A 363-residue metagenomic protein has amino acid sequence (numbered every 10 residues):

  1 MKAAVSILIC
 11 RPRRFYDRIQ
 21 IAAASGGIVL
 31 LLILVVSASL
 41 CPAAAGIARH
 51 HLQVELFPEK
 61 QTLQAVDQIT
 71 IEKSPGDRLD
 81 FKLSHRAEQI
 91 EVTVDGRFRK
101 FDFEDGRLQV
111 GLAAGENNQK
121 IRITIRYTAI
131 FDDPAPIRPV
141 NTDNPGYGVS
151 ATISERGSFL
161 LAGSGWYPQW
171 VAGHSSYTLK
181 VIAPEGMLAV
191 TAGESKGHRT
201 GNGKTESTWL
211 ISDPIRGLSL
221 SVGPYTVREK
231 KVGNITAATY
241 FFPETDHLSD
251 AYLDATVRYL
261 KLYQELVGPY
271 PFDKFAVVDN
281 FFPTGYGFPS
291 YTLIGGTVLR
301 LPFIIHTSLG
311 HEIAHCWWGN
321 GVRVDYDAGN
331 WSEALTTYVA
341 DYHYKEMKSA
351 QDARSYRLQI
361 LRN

Functional and structural regions predicted by a protein language model:
M1-A24: N-terminal secretory signal peptides that target proteins for export/translocation
L30, V36-Q64, E88-I90, D95 (+2 more regions): N-terminal, polar/Ser/Thr-rich
Q53-V54, I69, R99, V110-G115 (+2 more regions): Beta-strand-rich interaction surfaces with strong enrichment in secreted/lumenal proteins
D67, L179, T208, Y225-C316 (+3 more regions): Juxtacatalytic substrate-recognition/specificity segment
Q68-R86, Y167-P184: Surface-exposed beta-strand/loop patches in extracellular or lumenal glycoproteins
S84-P145, G203-T205: A surface-exposed beta-strand-loop module
R126-Y225: Extended, low-hydrophobicity, Ser/Thr/Pro/Gly-biased non-transmembrane segments
S212, D327, E333-N363: Acidic/His/Gly-enriched intrinsically disordered linker/tail segments that often contain short helix/coil "MoRF-like"
